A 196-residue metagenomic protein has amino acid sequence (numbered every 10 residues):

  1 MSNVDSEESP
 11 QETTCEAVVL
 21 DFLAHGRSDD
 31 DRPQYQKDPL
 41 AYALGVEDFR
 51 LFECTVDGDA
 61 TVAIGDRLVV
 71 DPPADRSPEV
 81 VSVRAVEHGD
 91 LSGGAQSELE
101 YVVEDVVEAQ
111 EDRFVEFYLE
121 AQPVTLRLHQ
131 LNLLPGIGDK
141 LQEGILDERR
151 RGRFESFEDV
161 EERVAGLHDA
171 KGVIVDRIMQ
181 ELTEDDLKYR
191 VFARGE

Functional and structural regions predicted by a protein language model:
M1-V106: Structure-specific DNA junction-binding interface
V106, P135-G136: Short, Lys/Arg-enriched anionic-surface-contact patches
V107-E111: A short alpha-helix capping/helix-coil boundary motif
D112-L133, E143-E196: C-terminal extensions
G138-L141: Small-residue hinge/turn detector
